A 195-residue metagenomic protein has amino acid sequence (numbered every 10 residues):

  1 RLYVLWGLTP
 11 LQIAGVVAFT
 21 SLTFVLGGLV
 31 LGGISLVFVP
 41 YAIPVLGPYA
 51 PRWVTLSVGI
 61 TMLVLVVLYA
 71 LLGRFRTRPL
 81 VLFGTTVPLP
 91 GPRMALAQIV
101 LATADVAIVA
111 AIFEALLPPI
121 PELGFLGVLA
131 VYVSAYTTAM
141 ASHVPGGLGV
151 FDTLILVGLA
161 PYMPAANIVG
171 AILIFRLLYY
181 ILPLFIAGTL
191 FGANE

Functional and structural regions predicted by a protein language model:
R1, I108, F125-L126, A139-L156: Transmembrane helix boundary and interhelical junction motifs in multipass membrane proteins
R1-L5, G15, T85-P88, L156: Short amphipathic alpha-helical coupling elements at transmembrane boundaries
Y3, L116-L117, I155, L159 (+1 more regions): Hydrophobic alpha-helical interface/terminus motif in multipass membrane transporters
L5-L22, M163-I174: Membrane-interface alpha-helices at helix entry/exit sites of multi-pass transporters
G7, P119-E122, G147, Y162: Helix-loop interface residues and adjacent transmembrane-helix termini in multi-pass membrane transporters, primarily
S21-V37: Hydrophobic alpha-helical transmembrane segments of ABC transporter permease domains
G28, F38-M140, A165, V169-I172 (+1 more regions): Predominantly cytoplasmic-facing regulatory/coupling regions of multi-pass membrane proteins
